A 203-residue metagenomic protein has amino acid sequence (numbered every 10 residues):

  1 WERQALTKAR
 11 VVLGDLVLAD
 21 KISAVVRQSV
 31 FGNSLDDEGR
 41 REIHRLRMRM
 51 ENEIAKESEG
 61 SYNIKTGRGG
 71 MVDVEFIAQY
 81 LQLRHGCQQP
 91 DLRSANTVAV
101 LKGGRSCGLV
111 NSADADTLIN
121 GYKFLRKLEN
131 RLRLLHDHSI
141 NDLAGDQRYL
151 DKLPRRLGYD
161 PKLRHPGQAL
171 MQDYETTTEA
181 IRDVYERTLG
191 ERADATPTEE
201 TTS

Functional and structural regions predicted by a protein language model:
W1-S203: A nucleotide- and high-energy phosphate-metabolite-utilizing enzyme signature
